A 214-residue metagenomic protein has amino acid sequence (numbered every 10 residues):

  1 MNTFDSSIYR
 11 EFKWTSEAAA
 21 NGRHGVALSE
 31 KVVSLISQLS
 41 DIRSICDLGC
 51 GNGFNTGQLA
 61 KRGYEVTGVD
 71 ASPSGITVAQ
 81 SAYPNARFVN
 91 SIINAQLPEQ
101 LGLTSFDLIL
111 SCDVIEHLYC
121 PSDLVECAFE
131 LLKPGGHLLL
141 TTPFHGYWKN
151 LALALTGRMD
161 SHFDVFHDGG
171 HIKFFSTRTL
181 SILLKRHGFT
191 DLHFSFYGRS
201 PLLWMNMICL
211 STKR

Functional and structural regions predicted by a protein language model:
M1-T104, L108, V125, L140 (+5 more regions): Conserved N-terminal segment of class I S-adenosyl-L-methionine
S74, Y119-D123, N150: Short N-terminal helix/helix-N-cap motif within the alpha/beta-hydrolase-1
L108-V114: A short beta-strand submotif of the Rossmann-like class I SAM-dependent methyltransferase core that lines
E116-Y119, F175: Residue-level signal for the nucleotide or nucleotide-sugar donor/cofactor binding architecture
V125-P134: A short glycine-rich, Lys/Arg-flanked "PGG" loop and its adjoining helix->strand segment in the class I
L140-S161: Conserved class I S-adenosyl-L-methionine
H187-F189: A structural motif corresponding to the C-terminal end of an alpha-helix and its immediate exit/capping segment
